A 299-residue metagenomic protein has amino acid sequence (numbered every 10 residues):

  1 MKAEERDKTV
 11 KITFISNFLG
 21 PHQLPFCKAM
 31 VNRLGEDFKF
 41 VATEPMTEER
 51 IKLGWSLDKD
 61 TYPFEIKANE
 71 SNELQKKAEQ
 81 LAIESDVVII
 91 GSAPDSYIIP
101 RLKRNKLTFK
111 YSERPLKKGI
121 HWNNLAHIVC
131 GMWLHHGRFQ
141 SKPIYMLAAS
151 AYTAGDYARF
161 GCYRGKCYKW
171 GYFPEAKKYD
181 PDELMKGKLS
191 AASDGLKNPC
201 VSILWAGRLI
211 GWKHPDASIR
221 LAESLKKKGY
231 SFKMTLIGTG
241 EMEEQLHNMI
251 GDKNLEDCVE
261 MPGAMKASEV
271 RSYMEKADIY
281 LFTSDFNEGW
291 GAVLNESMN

Functional and structural regions predicted by a protein language model:
T13, M185-K186, S193-K213, I219-A222: Conserved donor-binding/catalytic core segment of Leloir-type glycosyltransferases
P63, Q245-M265: Nucleotide-activated donor-binding/catalytic signature segment of Leloir-type glycosyltransferases, i.e., the conserved
I89-D95, S112-E113: Short His-centered aromatic/hydrophobic patch
L116-K142, M185-K188: Nucleotide-sugar donor phosphate/pyrophosphate-binding loop at the beta->alpha transition of glycosyltransferases
F139-N198: Donor nucleotide-sugar binding/catalytic pocket of nucleotide-sugar-dependent glycosyltransferases
A264-M265, S272-A277: Short alpha-helical donor nucleotide-sugar binding micro-motif in glycosyltransferases
R271, L294-N299: Short alpha-helical segment that forms part of, or immediately flanks, the ligand-binding pocket in carbohydrate-active
E275-G289: Acidic donor-binding loop of glycosyltransferase active sites
